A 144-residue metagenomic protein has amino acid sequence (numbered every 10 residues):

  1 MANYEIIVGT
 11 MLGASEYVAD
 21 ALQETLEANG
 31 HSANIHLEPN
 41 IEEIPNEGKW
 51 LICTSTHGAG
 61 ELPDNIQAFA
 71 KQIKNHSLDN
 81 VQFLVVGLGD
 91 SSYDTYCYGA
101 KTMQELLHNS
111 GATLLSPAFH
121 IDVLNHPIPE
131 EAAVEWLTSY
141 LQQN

Functional and structural regions predicted by a protein language model:
A2-E5, G13-Y17, T25, N29 (+1 more regions): FMN-binding flavodoxin-like domain, especially the glycine-rich phosphate-binding loop
E27-E42: A short, well-structured beta->alpha microelement
